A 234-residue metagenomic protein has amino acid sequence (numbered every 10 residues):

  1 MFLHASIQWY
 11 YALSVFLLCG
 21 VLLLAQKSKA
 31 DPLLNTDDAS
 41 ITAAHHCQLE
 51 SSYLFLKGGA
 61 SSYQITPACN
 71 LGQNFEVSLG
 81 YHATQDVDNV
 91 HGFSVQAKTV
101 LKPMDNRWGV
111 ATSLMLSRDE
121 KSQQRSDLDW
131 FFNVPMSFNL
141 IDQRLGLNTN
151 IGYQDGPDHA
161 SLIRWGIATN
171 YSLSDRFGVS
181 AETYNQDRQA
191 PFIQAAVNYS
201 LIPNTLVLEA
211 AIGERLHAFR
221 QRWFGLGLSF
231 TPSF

Functional and structural regions predicted by a protein language model:
M1-N35, F234: Cleavable N-terminal export/targeting peptides
S28-F234: Transmembrane beta-barrel domains of Gram-negative outer membranes and organellar outer membranes
